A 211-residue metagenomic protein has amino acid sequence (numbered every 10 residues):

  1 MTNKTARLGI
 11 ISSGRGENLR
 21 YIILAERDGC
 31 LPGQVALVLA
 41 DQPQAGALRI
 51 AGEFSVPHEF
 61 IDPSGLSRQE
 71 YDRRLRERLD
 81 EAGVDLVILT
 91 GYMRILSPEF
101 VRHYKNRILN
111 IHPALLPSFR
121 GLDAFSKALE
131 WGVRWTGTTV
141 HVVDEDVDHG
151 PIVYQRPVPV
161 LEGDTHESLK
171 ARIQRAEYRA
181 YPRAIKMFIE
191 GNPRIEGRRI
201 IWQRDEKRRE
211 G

Functional and structural regions predicted by a protein language model:
T2-G46, I50: N-terminal Rossmann-like dinucleotide-binding module
A25, T90-W202: Donor/substrate-binding cores of folate-linked one-carbon enzymes
A36, D85, N106: Conserved acidic residues
A40-D41, S64, R68, V84-P98: N-terminal glycine-rich "phosphate-gripper" loop used for MgATP/nucleotide binding and carboxylate activation
F54-S55, Y104: Short, structured coil segments at secondary-structure junctions
E59-S64, I111: Short beta->alpha connector loops at strand-helix junctions that form conserved, small/polar/Pro-enriched
F60, S67-V84: Glycine/small-residue-rich loop that forms an oxyanion/phosphate-binding "nest" at active or ligand-binding sites
